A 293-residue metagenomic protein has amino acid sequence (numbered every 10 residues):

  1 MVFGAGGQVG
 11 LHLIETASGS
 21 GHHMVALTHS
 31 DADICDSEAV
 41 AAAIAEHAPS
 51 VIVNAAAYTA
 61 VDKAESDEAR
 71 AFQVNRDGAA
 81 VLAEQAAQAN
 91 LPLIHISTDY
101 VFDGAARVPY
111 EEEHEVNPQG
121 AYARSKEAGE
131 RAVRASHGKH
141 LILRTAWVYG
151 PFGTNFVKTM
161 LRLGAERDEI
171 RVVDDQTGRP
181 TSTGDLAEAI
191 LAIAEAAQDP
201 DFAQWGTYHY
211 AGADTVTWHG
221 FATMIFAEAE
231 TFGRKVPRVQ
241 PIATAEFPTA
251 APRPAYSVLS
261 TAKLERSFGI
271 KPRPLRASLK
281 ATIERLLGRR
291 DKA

Functional and structural regions predicted by a protein language model:
M1-G19: N-terminal Rossmann NAD(P)H-binding glycine-rich loop of SDR-like oxidoreductase domains
F3, L27, I52-A56, L93-T98 (+2 more regions): SDR active-site strand-loop-helix element
V25-E38: Rossmann-fold cofactor-recognition segment
S37-R76, Q85: NAD(P)H-binding glycine-rich loop region in Rossmannoid oxidoreductase-like domains and their noncatalytic homologs
Q73, D77-V81, Q88, V101-L143 (+1 more regions): Catalytic helix-loop patch of NAD(P)-dependent Rossmann-fold dehydrogenases
R134-G178, T183-A192: NAD(P)-dependent short-chain dehydrogenase/reductase
A189, A196-A250, D291: Mid/C-terminal beta-alpha module of Rossmann-like enzyme folds, strongest in SDR-family dehydrogenases/epimerases
R273-A293: Amphipathic terminal alpha-helices
